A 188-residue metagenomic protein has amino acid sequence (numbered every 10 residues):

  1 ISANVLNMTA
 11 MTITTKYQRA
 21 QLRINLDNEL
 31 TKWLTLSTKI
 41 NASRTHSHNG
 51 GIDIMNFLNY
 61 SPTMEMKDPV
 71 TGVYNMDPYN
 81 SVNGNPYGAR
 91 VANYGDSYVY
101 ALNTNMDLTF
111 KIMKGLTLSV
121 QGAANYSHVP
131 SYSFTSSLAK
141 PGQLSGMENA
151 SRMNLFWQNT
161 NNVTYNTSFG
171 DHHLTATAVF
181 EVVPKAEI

Functional and structural regions predicted by a protein language model:
A3-N7: Transmembrane beta-strand segments that form the barrel wall of outer-membrane beta-barrel proteins
A10-Y17, Q21, N25-N103, S119-I188: Surface-exposed loop/interface segments of Gram-negative outer-membrane beta-barrel transport/assembly proteins
T109, M113-K114: Long hydrophobic segments that form regular secondary structure
